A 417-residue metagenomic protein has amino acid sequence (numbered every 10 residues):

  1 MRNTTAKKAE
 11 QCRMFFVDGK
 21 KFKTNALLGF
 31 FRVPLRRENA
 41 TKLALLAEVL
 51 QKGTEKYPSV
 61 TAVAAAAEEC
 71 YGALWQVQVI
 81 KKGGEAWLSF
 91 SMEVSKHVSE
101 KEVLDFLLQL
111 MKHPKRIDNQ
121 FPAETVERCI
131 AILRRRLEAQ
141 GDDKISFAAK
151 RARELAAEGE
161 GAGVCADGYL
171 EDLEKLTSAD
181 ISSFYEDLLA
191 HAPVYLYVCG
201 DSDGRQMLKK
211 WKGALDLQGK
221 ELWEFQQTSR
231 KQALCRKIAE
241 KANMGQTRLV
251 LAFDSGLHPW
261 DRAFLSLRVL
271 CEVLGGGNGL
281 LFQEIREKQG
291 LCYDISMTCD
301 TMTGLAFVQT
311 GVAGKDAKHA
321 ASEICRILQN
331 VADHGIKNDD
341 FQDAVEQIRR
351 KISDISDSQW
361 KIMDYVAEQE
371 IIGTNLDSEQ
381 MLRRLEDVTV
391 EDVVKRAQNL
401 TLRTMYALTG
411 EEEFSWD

Functional and structural regions predicted by a protein language model:
M1-C12: Short, Gly/Pro- and small/polar-rich lid/capping loops
F15-V17, K23-L43, V60-M111, S146-E171 (+6 more regions): M16 family metallopeptidases and their MPP-like homologs
V33-R37, D118, G204, L257-W260: Short beta-strands and strand-coil junctions in structured, solvent-facing domains, enriched
A44-Q51: Active-site SXXK
G53-K56, K96-V98, H113-A123: Short, polar/flexible loop-turn hinges at active-site or ligand-entry regions and domain interfaces
E160-D167, E171-D172, D187-H258, F414-D417: An aromatic/glycine/proline-enriched structural segment found at the starts of mature extracellular/organellar domains
Q246-R248, G256-P259, F264-G276: A conserved active-site cap/scaffold subdomain adjacent to cofactor or substrate pockets
